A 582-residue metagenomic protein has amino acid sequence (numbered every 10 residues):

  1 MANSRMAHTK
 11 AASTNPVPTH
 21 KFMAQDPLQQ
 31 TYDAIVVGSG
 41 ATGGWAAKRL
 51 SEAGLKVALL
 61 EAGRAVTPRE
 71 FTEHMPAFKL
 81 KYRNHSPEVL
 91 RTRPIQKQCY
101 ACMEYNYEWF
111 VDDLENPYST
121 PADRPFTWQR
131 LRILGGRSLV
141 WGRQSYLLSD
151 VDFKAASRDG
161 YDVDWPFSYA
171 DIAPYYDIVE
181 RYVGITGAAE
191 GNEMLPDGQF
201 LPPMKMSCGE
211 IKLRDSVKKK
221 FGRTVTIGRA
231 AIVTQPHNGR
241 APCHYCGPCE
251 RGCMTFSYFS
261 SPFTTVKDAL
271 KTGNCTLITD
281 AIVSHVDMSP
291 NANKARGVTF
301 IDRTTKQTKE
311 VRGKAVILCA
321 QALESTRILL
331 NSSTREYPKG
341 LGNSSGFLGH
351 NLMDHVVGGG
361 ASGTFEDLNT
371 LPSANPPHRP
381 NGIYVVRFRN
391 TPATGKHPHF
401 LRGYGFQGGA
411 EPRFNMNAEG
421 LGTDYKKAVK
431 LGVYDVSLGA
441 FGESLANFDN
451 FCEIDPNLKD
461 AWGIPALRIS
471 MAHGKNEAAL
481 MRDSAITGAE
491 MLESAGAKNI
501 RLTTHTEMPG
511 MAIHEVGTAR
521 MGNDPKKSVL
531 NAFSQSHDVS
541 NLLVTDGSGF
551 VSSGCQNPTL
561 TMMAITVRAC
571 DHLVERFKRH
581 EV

Functional and structural regions predicted by a protein language model:
A2-A34, E52-A53, T67, T72-N84 (+1 more regions): Extreme N-terminal leader/targeting segments of oxidoreductases
A34-L59: N-terminal Rossmann-like FAD-binding beta1-loop-alpha1 element of flavoenzymes
E52, K56, A62-Y82, T272 (+6 more regions): Glycine-rich loop(s) and the adjacent beta-strand/alpha-helix scaffold that form part
P68-F71, T186-G198, K498-E507, R579-V582: Short, glycine/acidic-rich hinge or "gate" loops at secondary-structure transitions that mediate conformational
R83-D112, P117-T127, R132, L139-L147 (+3 more regions): Conserved redox-cofactor binding core of oxidoreductases
Y107-R130, L134-R137, W141-G142, L147 (+5 more regions): FAD cofactor-binding and catalytic pocket of flavoenzymes
I227-V233, P242-C249, I278, S284-N291 (+4 more regions): A glycine-rich dinucleotide-binding beta-alpha-beta segment and adjacent secondary-structure elements that constitute
S552-C570: A conserved FAD-binding loop/helix module that cradles the flavin
